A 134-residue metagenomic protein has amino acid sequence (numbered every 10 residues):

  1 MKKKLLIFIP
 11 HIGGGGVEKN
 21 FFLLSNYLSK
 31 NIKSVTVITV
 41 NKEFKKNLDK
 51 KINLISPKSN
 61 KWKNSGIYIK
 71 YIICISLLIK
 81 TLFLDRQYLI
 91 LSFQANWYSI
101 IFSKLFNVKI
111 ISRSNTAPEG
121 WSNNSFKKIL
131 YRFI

Functional and structural regions predicted by a protein language model:
K4-L6, S34-V37, L89, K109-I111: A structural signal for isolated positions on well-ordered beta-strands in alpha/beta enzyme cores
L5, S103-G120: Active-site proximal beta-strand in glycosyltransferases
I7-Y68: N-terminal strand-loop element at the rim of the active site of nucleotide-sugar-dependent glycosyltransferases
L23, I73-K80, Y98, I129 (+1 more regions): Alpha-helical elements of Rossmann-like donor-binding domains used by nucleotide-donor carbohydrate transfer enzymes
F44-K45, N96-I100: Short, well-ordered alpha-helical microsegments
Y68-I73, K109, A117-I134: Nucleotide-sugar donor phosphate/pyrophosphate-binding loop at the beta->alpha transition of glycosyltransferases
C74, L91-Y98, S114-N115: Short His-centered aromatic/hydrophobic patch
T81-Y88: Glycine-rich phosphate-binding loop signature in dinucleotide/nucleotide-binding domains
